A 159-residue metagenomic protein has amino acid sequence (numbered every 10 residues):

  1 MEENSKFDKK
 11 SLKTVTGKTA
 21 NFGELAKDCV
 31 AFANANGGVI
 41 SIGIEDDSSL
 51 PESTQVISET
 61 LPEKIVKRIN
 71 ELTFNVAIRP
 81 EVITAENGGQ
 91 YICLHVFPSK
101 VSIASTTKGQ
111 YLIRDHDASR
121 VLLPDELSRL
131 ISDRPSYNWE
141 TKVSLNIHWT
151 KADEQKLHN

Functional and structural regions predicted by a protein language model:
M1-N159: Conserved N-terminal catalytic/coupling substructures associated with nucleotide/phosphate chemistry
